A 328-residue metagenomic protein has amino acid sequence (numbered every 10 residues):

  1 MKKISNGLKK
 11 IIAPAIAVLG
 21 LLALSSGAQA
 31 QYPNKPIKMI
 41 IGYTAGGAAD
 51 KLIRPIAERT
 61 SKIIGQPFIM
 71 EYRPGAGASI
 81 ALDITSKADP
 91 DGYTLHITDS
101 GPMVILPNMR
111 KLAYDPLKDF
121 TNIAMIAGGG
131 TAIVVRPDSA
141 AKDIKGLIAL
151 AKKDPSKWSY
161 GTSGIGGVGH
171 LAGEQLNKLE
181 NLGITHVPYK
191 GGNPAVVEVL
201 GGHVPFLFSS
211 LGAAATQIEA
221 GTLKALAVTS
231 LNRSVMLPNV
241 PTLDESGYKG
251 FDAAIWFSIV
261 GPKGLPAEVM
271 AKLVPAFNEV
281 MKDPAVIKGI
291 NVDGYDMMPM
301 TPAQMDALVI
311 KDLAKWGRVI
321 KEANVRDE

Functional and structural regions predicted by a protein language model:
K2-A15: Bacterial N-terminal signal peptides that target proteins for export
L24-G27: N-terminal signal peptide c-region/cleavage motif recognized by signal peptidases
A30-D119, K157, I165, N181-F208 (+3 more regions): N-terminal (or domain-start) structured segment
N34-P36, K178, L182, E219 (+2 more regions): An extracytoplasmic/periplasmic, membrane-proximal ligand-sensing/linker region
K51, P55, R59, I80 (+15 more regions): Extracytoplasmic/secreted proteins, especially bacterial periplasmic and envelope-associated proteins
K87-Y93, S100, N108-P194, L243 (+1 more regions): Hinge/capping helix and adjacent helix->loop/strand transition within the periplasmic-binding protein
G128, A214-K282, K311-A314: C-terminal lobe and pocket-closing loops of periplasmic/extracytoplasmic Venus-flytrap solute-binding proteins
